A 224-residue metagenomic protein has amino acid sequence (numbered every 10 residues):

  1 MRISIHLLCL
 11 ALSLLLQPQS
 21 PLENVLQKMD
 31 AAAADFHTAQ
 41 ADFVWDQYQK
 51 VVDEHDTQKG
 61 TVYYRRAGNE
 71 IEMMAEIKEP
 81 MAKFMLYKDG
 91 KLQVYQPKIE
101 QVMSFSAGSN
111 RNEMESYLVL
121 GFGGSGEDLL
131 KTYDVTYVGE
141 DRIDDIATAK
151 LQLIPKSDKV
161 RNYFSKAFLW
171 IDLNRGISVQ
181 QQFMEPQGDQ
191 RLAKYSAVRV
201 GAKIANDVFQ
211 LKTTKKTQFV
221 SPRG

Functional and structural regions predicted by a protein language model:
M1-I5: Positively charged n-region of N-terminal signal peptides that target proteins for export
H6-L15: Bacterial N-terminal signal peptides
S20, M103, L118, T136-R223: Gly/Pro-enriched, hydrophobic low-complexity segments that function as extracytoplasmic propeptides/linkers
S20-N24, A31-V94: N-terminal mature ectodomain segment of secretory-pathway/periplasmic proteins
E23-N24, G126-T136, A193: A short, amphipathic edge element
A33, M114-L130: Short, solvent-exposed helix-to-loop capping segments enriched in aromatics
K78, Y95-K98, Q182-E185: Beta-turn initiation residues at beta-strand->coil junctions
V94-G121: Acidic/charged, solvent-exposed loop-and-adjacent secondary-structure segments enriched in E/D, K/R, S/T, and G/P
